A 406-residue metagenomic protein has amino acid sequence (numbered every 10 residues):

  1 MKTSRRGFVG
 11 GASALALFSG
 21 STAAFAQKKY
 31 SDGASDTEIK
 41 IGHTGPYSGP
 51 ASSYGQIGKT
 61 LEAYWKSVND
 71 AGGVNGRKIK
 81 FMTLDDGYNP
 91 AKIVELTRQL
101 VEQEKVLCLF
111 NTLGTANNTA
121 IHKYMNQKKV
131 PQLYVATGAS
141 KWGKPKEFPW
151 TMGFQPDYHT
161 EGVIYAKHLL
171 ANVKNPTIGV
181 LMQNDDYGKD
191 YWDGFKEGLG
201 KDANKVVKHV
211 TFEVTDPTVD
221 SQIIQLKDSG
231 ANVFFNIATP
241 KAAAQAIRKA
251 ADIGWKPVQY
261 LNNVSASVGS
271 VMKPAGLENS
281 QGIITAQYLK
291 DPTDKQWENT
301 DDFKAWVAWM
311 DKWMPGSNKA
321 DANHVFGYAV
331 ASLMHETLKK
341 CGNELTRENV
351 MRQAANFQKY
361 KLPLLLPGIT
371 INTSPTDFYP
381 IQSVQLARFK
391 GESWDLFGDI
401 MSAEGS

Functional and structural regions predicted by a protein language model:
M1-L15: N-terminal secretory signal peptides and thylakoid transit peptides that target proteins across membranes
T22-A26: Sec/Tat signal peptide C-region and signal peptidase I cleavage site
Q27-Y30, E38, S53-K59, A71-K144 (+3 more regions): Beta-alpha junction/loop-to-helix N-cap segments that form part of ligand/metal-binding clefts
Y30-S35, G42-E62, L84-A91, L113-G114 (+4 more regions): Extracytoplasmic "Venus flytrap"
K40-T44, K80-T83, L107-N111, P131-A136 (+6 more regions): Structural recognition of the beta-strand scaffold that forms the well-ordered cores of secreted hydrolase catalytic
A91-E95, E102, S140-G143, F148-G254 (+1 more regions): Extracellular/periplasmic Venus flytrap/periplasmic-binding protein
A250-F326, I400-E404: Extracellular/periplasmic periplasmic-binding protein-like sensory domains
K312, S317-V325, H335-W394: Segments of small-molecule ligand-sensing domains
